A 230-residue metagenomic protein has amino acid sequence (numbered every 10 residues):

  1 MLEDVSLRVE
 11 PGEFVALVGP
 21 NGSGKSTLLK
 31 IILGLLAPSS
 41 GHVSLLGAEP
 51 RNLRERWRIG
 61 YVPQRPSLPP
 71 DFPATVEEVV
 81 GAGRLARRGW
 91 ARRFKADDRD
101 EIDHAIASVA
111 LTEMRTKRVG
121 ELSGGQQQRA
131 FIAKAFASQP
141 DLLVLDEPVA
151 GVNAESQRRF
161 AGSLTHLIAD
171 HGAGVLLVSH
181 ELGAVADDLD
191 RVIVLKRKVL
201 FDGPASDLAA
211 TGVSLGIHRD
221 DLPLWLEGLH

Functional and structural regions predicted by a protein language model:
L33: Helix-to-loop junction immediately C-terminal to a conserved catalytic motif
G41-E55: Conserved ABC transporter NBD signature motif
G81, A96-M114: Conserved ABC ATPase "signature" region
R118-L122, Q126: Conserved ABC ATPase signature
L143-D146: Catalytic Walker B motif of ABC-type/P-loop ATPase nucleotide-binding domains
S179-H180: H-loop/switch region of ABC-family ATPase nucleotide-binding domains
R191-P204: H-loop (His-switch) and adjacent beta-strand-loop-beta switch element of ABC-type ATPase nucleotide-binding domains
